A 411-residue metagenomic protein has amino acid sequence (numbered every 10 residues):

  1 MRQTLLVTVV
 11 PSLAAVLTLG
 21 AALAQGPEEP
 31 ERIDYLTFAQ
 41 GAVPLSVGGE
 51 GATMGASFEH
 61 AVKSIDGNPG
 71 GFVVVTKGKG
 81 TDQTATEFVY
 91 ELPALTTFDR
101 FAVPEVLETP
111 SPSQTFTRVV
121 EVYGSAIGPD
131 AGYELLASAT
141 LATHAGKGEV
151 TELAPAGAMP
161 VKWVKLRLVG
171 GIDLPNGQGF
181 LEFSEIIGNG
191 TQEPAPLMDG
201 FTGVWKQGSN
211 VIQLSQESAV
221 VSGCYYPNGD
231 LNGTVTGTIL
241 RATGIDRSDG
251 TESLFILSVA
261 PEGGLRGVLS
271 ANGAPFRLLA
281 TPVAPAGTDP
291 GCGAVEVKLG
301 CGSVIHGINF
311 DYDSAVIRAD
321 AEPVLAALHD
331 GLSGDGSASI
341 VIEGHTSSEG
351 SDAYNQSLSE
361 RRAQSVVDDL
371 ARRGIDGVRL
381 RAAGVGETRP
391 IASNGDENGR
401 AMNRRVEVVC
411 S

Functional and structural regions predicted by a protein language model:
T8-T18: Bacterial N-terminal signal peptides
Q25-P93, L107-S113, Q192: Disordered, acidic Ser/Thr/Pro-rich linker "stalks" and the adjacent N-terminal cap of the next globular domain
P27-E28, L36, Q40, T84 (+1 more regions): Trp- and acidic/polar-enriched beta-sheet ligand-binding modules for extracellular glycan and matrix recognition
Q83-A85, P93-A102, P160-K162: Extended extracellular/luminal ectodomain segments enriched in beta-structured repeat modules
T97-P110, L166: A short beta-strand element within beta-rich, extracytoplasmic domains of secreted/secretory-pathway proteins
E193-A260, R266-S270: Central antiparallel beta-sheet cores of small beta-barrel/beta-sandwich binding domains
A195, D249-S253, S258-S339: Periplasmic peptidoglycan-binding/tethering modules of Gram-negative envelope proteins
V341-S411: Periplasmic OmpA-like peptidoglycan-binding domain that tethers envelope proteins to the cell wall
